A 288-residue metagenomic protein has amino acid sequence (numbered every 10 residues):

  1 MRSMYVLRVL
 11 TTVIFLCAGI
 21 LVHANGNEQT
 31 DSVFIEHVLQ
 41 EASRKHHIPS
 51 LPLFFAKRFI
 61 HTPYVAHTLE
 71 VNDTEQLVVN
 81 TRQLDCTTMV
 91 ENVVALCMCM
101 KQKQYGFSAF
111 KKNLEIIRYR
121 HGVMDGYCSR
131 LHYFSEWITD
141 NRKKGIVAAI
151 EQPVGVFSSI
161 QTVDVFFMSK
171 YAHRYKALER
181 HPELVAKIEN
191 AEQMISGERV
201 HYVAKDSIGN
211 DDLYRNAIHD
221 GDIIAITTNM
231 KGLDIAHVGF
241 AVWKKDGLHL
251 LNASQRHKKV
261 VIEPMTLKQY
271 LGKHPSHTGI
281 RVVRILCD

Functional and structural regions predicted by a protein language model:
M1-Q29: Bacterial Sec-dependent N-terminal signal peptides
N25-S43: Short N-terminal segments immediately surrounding and downstream of signal-peptide cleavage
L39, I48-I60: Sequence/structural signature of beta-propeller domains
P63-H201, W243, N252-Q255: Acidic/His-rich structured neighborhood in mature extracellular/periplasmic domains
Y202-Y214, T228: Short alpha-helix capping/helix-loop boundary micro-motifs
A217-I218: Short, well-ordered loop/turn sites that connect or cap secondary structure elements
D222-D288: C-terminal soluble interaction/assembly domains
